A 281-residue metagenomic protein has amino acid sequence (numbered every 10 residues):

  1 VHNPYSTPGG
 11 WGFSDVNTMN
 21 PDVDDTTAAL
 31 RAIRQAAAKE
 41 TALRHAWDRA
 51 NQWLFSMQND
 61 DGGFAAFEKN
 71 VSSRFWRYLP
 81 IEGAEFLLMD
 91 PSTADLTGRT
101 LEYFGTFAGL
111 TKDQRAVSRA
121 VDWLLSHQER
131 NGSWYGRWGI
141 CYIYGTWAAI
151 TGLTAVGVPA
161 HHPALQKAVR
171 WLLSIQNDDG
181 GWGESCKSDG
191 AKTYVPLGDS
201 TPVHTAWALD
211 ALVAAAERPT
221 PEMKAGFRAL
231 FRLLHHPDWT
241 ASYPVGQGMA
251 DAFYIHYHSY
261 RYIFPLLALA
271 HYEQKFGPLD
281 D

Functional and structural regions predicted by a protein language model:
V1-D281: Preference for long, amphipathic alpha-helical scaffolds in soluble/luminal domains and all-alpha bundles
